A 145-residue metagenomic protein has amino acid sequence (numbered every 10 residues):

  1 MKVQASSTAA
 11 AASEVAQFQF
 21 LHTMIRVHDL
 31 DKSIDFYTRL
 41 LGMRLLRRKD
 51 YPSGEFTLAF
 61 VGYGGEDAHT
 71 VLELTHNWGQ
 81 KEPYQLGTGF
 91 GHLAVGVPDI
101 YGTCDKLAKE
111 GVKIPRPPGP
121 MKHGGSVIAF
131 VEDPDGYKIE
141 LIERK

Functional and structural regions predicted by a protein language model:
K2-I34, F90-V95, I142-K145: N-terminal beta-strand motif that seeds the catalytic metal site of vicinal oxygen chelate
V3-Q4, D29-D31, N77-K138: Vicinal oxygen chelate
V15-F18, M24-H69, K109, K122: Core segments of cupin and vicinal oxygen chelate
F18-F20, F36, F56, F60 (+4 more regions): Phenylalanine-focused residue identity feature
L21, R44-L46, L72, G91 (+1 more regions): A short, local hydrophobic-aromatic micro-motif
R44-Q85, V131, K138-E143: Conserved short beta-strand elements that form part of the metal-binding/catalytic scaffold of enzyme active sites
